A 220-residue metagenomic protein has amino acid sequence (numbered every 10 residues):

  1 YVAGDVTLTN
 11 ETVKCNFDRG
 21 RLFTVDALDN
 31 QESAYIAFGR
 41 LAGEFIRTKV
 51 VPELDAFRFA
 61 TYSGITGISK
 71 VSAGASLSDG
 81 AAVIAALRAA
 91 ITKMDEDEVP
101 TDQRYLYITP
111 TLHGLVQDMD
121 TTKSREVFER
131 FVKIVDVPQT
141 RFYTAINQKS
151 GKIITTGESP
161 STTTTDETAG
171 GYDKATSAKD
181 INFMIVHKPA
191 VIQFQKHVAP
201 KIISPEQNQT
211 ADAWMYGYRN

Functional and structural regions predicted by a protein language model:
Y1-V2, L8-N16, S33, S78-A82 (+1 more regions): Sequence/fold signature of self-assembling virion shell proteins
V6, D18-G20, A37, L41: Generic alpha-helix structural propensity
F17-D29: Residues forming anionic-ligand binding surfaces in small-molecule and nucleic-acid pockets of primarily soluble enzymes
G20, Q103, A213-M215: Broad gene-expression machinery/nucleic-acid interaction feature
D29-T101, P110: Alpha-helical scaffold segments that mediate packing/assembly in large oligomeric complexes
E98-Q103, T111, E129, V137: Short gly/pro-enriched beta-turn/loop segments at secondary-structure junctions
L106: Polar-ligand-bearing catalytic/cofactor-coordination segments of membrane-embedded or membrane-tethered inner-membrane
T109-L112, Q117-T121: Amphipathic alpha-helical interface segments
